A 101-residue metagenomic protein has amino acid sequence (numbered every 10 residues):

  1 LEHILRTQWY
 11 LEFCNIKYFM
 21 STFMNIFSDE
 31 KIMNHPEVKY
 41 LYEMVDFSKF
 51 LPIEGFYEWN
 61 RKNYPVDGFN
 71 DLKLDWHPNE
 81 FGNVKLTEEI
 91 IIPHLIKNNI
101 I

Functional and structural regions predicted by a protein language model:
L1-I101: Alpha-helical cap/lid subdomain in secreted, periplasmic, or secretory-pathway luminal O-acyl-processing enzymes
